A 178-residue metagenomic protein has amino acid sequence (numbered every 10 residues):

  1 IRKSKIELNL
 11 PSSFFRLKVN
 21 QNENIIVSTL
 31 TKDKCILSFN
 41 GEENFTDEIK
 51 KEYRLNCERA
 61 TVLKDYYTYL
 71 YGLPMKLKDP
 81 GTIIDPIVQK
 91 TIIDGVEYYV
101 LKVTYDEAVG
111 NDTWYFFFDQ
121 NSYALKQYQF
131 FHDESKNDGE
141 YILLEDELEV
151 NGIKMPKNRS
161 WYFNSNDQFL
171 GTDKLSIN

Functional and structural regions predicted by a protein language model:
I1-E43: N-terminal mature ectodomain segment of secretory-pathway/periplasmic proteins
R2, Q21-S28, E42-D47, A108-D112 (+2 more regions): Short, surface-exposed beta-strand/loop "edge" segments at domain boundaries and coil↔beta transitions
S4-L10, V27-L30, I83-I92, E145-E147: Short, exposed beta-strand/loop patches in secreted or surface proteins that constitute
E7-F14, T31-K34, K50-R54, D146-L148 (+1 more regions): A short, sequence-level motif marking secondary-structure junctions
E7-P11, K18-N20, S38, I87 (+5 more regions): A structural detector for beta-sheet-dominated domains
S38, N44-F45, K126, M155: Generic structural signal for well-ordered beta-strand positions
F39-D112, H132-D138: Flexible, processing/modification-adjacent segments and terminal tails in exported/periplasmic/extracellular proteins
V96-N178: Gly/Pro-enriched, hydrophobic low-complexity segments that function as extracytoplasmic propeptides/linkers
